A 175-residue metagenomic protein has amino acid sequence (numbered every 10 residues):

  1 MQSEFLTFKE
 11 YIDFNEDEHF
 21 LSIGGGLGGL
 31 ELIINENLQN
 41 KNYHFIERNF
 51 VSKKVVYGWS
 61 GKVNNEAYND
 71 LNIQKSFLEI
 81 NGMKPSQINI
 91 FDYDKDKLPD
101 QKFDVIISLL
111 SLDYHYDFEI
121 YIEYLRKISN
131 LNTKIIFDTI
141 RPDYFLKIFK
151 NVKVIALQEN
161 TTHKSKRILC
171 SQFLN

Functional and structural regions predicted by a protein language model:
M1-E18, I33: Conserved alpha-helix/loop element of class I SAM-dependent methyltransferases that forms part of the SAM/SAH-binding
E16-G26, H44-E47: Conserved class I S-adenosyl-L-methionine
L27-N40, V56-Y57: Conserved SAM-binding loop of SAM-dependent methyltransferases across substrates and taxa, primarily the Class I
G61-D96: S-adenosyl-L-methionine
Y93-I106: A short acidic, Gly/Pro-enriched loop at the edge of an enzyme's catalytic core that lines a small-molecule cofactor
D104-D117: A short SAM/SAH-binding and catalytic strip from SAM-dependent methyltransferases
E119-N132: A short glycine-rich, Lys/Arg-flanked "PGG" loop and its adjoining helix->strand segment in the class I
N132-P142: Conserved beta-strand signature within the Rossmann-like core of class I S-adenosyl-L-methionine
